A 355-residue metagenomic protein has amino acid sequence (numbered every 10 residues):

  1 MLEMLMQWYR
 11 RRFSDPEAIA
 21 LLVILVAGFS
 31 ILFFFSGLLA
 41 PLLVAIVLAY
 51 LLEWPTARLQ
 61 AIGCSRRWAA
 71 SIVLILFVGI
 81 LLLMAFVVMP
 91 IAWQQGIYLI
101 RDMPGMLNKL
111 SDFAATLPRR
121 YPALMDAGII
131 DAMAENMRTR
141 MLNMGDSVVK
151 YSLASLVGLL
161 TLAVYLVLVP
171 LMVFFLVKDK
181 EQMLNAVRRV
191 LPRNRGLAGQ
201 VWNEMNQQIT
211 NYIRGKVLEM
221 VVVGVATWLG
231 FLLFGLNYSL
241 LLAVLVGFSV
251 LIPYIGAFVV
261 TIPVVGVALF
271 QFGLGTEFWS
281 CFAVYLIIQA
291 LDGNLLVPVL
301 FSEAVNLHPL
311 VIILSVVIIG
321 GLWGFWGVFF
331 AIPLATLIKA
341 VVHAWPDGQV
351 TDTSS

Functional and structural regions predicted by a protein language model:
M1-P90, Q94, V173, A335-S355: Anchoring transmembrane alpha helix of integral membrane proteins
E3-L5, D15-I19, P55-I62, W68 (+4 more regions): Juxtamembrane membrane-interface segments in integral membrane proteins
M6-E17, M137-R140, T210-G215, L232-F234 (+3 more regions): Short, amphipathic, aromatic/basic-enriched membrane-interface segments that mark the entry/exit of transmembrane
P16-E17, S155-L269, G275-C281: Alpha-helical transmembrane segments and their immediate interhelical loop/hinge regions in multi-pass membrane
L22-A27, I31, L43, S71-M84 (+14 more regions): Generic alpha-helical transmembrane segments of integral inner-membrane proteins, especially permease/transport modules
L39-L43, V225-A226, L236-G266, N294-L296 (+2 more regions): Transmembrane helix boundary and interhelical junction motifs in multipass membrane proteins
S65-V73, D126, I130, R195-G199 (+5 more regions): Membrane-interface starts of transmembrane alpha-helices
F278-S355: Hydrophobic alpha-helical transmembrane segments of membrane transport and translocation systems, primarily multi-pass
